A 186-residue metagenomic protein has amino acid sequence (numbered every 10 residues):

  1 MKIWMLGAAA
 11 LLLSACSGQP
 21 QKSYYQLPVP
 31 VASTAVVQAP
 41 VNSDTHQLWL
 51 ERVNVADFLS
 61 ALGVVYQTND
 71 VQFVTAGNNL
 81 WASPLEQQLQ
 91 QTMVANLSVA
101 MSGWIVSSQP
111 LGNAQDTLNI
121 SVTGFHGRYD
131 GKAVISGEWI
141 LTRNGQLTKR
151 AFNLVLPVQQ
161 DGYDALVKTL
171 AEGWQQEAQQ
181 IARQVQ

Functional and structural regions predicted by a protein language model:
K2-G7: Sec-dependent signal peptide recognition, specifically the positively charged N-region followed immediately by
L12-A15: C-terminal motif of bacterial Sec signal peptides marking the signal peptidase cleavage site
S17-P20: Bacterial signal peptide processing site
Y25-W49: Post-signal peptide N-terminal segment of mature Sec-exported envelope proteins
T45-A114: N-terminal segment of the mature soluble domain
Q72-L80, Q146-Q176: Short secondary-structure boundary motifs at beta->alpha junctions and helix caps
R128-L156: Amphipathic beta-strand/beta-sheet edge segments enriched in Tyr/Trp
E172-Q186: Compositionally biased, intrinsically disordered linkers/stalks adjacent to structured regions
